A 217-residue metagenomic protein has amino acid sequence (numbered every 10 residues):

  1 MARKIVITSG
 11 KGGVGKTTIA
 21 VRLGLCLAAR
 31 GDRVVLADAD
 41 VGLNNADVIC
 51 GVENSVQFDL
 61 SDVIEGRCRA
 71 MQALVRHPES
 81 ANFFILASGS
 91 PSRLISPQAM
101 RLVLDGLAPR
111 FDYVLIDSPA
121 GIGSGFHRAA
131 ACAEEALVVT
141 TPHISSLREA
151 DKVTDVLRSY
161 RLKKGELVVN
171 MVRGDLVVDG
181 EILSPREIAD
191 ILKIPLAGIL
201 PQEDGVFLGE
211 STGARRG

Functional and structural regions predicted by a protein language model:
A2-A39, L107: Walker A/P-loop phosphate-binding motif and the immediately C-terminal alpha-helix
A39-P109, D204-R216: P-loop/Walker-type NTP enzyme "switch/lid" segment
V41-L43, P91, G121, H143-S145 (+2 more regions): Conserved nucleotide-binding/hydrolysis micro-motifs of P-loop NTPases
A108-G125: Glycine-rich phosphate-binding loop used to anchor ATP phosphates in small-molecule kinases, encompassing both
G123-I144: Inter-motif core of Ras-like GTPase G domains
L147-K163: Conserved C-terminal guanine-recognition region of P-loop GTPase G domains, centered on the G4
S159-G217: C-terminal lobe/tail of nucleotide-utilizing enzymes
